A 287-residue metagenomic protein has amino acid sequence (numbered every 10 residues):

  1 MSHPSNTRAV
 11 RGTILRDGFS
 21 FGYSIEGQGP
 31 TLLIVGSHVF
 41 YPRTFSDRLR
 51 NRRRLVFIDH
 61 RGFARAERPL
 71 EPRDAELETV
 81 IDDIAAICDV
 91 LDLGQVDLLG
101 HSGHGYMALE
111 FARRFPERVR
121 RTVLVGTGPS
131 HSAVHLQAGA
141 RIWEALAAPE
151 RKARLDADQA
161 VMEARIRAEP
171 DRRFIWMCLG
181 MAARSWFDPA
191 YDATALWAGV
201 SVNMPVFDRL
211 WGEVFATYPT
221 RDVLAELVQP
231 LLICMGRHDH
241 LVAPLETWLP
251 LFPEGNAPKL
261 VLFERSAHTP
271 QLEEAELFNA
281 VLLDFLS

Functional and structural regions predicted by a protein language model:
S2-S20: N-terminal cap/lid segment of alpha/beta-hydrolase-fold proteins
L15-P69: Conserved HGGG/HGGXW glycine-rich cap/lid loop of the alpha/beta-hydrolase fold
F57-G103, A280: Active-site loop/oxyanion-hole signature of alpha/beta-hydrolase fold enzymes
G94-A138: Conserved hydrolase catalytic core segment
T122-M162: Flexible "cap/lid" loop of the alpha/beta hydrolase fold
W143, L155-L232: Alpha/beta-hydrolase
R221-S266: Conserved loop-alpha-helix segment in the C-terminal half of the alpha/beta-hydrolase fold that carries the catalytic
S266-N279: Catalytic histidine-centered segment of alpha/beta-hydrolase-like enzymes
